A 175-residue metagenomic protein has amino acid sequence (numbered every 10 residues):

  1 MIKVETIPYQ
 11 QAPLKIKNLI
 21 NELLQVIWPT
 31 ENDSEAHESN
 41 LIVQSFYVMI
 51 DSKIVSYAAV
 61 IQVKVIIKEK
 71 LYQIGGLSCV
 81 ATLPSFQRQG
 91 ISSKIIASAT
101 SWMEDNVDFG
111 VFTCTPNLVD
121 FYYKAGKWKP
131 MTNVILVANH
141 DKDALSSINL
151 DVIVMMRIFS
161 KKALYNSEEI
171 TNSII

Functional and structural regions predicted by a protein language model:
M1-L14, S167-I175: Conserved N-terminal entry element of GNAT/NAT acetyltransferase domains
T6-A81: A conserved beta-strand-loop-helix scaffold within acyl/acetyltransferase catalytic domains
F86-S98: Conserved acetyl-CoA pyrophosphate-binding loop and the N-cap/start of the following alpha-helix in GNAT-like
S101-T115: Conserved GNAT acetyl-CoA-binding A-motif
V111-F121, L136-A138: Conserved beta-strand-loop-alpha-helix junction that forms the acyl-donor binding cleft
Y122-Y123, K127-W128: Conserved active-site tyrosine of GNAT-family acetyltransferases
W128-M155: Conserved catalytic-core motifs of GNAT/GCN5-like acyltransferases
I148-I175: A structured, mid-to-C-terminal "fold-capping" secondary-structure block
